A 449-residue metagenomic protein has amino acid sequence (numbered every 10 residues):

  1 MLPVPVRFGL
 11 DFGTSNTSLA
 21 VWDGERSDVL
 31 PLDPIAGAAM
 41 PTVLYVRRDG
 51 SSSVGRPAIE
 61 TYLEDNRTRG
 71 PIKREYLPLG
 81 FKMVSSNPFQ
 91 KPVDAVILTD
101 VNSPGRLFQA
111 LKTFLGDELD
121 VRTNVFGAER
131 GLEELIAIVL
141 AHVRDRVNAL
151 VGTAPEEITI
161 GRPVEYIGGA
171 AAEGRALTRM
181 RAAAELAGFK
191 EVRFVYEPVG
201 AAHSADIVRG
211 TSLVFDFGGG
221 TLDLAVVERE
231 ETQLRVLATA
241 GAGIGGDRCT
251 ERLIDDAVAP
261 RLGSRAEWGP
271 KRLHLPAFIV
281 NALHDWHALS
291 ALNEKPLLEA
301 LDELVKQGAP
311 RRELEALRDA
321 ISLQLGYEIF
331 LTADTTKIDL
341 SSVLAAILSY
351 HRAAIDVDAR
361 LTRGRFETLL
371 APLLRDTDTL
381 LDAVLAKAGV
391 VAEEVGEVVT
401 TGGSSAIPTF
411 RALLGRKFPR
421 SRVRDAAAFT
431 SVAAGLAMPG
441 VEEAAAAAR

Functional and structural regions predicted by a protein language model:
M1-D120, G245-D247, E251-A282: Early-domain small/polar-rich strand-loop-helix modules and first-structured segments of the mature chain
M1-G9, T14-S27, K91, A95-V214 (+1 more regions): Nucleotide/phosphate-binding catalytic cleft detector across ATP-hydrolyzing and phosphate-transferring enzymes
L10-N16, I207, F215-D223, E230 (+3 more regions): A short acidic Gly-Thr/Ser loop motif
L32-G37, R193-V199, G241-I244, R424-V432: Active-site nucleophile and cofactor-binding loops and adjacent substrate-binding regions of central metabolic enzymes
A39-V46, S53-T61, D65-G70, E228-R352: Phosphate-binding glycine-rich/basic clefts of nucleotide- and phosphate-handling proteins, predominantly
V143-I158, D378-G396: Phosphate/pyrophosphate-binding loops at sites that engage ATP/ADP/AMP, CoA/4′-phosphopantetheine, polyphosphate
R162-V164, V398-S405: Glycine-rich beta-strand-to-loop/alpha-helix junction loops that act as flexible
A187-V195, E393, A412-A437, A447: Conserved phosphate-binding/catalytic loops in two-lobed NTP-binding clefts
